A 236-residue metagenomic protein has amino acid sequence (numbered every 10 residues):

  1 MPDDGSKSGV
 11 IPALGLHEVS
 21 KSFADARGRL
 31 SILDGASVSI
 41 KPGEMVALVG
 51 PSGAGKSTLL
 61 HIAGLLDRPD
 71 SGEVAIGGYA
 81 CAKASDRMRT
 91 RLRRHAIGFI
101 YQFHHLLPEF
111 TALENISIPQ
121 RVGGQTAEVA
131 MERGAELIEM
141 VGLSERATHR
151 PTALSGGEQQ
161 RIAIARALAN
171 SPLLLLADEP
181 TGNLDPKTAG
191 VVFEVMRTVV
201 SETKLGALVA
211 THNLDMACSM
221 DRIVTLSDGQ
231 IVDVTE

Functional and structural regions predicted by a protein language model:
M1-S22, V232-E236: ABC-family P-loop ATPase nucleotide-binding domain
I11-L226: ABC family nucleotide-binding domain
I223-T235: H-loop (His-switch) and adjacent beta-strand-loop-beta switch element of ABC-type ATPase nucleotide-binding domains
